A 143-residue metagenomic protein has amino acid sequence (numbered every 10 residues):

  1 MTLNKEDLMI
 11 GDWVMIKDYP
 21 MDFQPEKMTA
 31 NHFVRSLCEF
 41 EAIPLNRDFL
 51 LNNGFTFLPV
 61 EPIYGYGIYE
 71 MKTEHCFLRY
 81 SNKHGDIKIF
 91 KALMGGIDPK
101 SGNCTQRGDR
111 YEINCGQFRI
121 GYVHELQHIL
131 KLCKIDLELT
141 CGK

Functional and structural regions predicted by a protein language model:
M1-K143: Structural boundary micro-motifs
